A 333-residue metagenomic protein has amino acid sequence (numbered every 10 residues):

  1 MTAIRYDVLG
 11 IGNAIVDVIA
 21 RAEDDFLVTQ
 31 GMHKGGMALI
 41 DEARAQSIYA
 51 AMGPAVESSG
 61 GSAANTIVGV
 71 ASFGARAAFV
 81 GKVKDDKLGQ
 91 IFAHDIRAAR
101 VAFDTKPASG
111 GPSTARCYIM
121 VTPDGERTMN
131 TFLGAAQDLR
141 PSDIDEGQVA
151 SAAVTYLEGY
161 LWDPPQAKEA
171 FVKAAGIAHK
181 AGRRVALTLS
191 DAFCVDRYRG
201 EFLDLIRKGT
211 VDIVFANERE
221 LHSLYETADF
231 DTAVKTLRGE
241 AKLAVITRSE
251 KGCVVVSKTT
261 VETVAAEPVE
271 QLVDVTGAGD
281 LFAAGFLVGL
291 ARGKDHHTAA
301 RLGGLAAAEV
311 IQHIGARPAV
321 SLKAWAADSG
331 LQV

Functional and structural regions predicted by a protein language model:
M1-A78, Q90-I91: Glycine-rich phosphate/adenosyl-contacting loop at the front of the ribokinase-like
M1-L9, A14-I15, V28-K34, A51 (+3 more regions): Conserved phosphate-binding/catalytic region of the ribokinase-like
I67-R76, M120-T122, G289-R292: Alpha-helix C-terminal capping segments
A77, F103, V185-A186, A244: Hydrophobic beta-strand scaffold residues
D95-P112: A glycine-rich helix N-cap at a beta->alpha junction
D104-A108, I119-P165: Conserved phosphate-binding/catalytic loop of the ribokinase/pfkB sugar-kinase fold
V154-K235, K251-C253: Conserved beta-alpha-beta core of the PfkB/ribokinase-like small-molecule kinase fold
